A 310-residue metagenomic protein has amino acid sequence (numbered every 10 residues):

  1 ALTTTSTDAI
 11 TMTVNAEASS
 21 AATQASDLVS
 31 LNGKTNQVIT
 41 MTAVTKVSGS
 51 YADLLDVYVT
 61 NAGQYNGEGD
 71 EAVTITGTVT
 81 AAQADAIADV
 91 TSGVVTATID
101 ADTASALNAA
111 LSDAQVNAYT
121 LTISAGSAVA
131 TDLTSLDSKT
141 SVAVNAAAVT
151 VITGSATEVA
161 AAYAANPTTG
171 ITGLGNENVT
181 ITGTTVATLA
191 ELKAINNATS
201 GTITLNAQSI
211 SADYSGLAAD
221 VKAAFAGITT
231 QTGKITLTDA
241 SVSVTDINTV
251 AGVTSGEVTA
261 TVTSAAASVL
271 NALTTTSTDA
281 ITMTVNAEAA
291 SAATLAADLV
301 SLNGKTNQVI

Functional and structural regions predicted by a protein language model:
A1-I310: Solvent-exposed, low-complexity segments and loops of surface/extracellular structural proteins
